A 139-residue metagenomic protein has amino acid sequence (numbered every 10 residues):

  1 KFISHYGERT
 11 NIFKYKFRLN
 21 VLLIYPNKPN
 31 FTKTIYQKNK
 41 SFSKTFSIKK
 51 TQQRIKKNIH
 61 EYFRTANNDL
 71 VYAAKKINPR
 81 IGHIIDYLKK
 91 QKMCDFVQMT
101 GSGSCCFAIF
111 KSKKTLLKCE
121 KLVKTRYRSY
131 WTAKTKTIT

Functional and structural regions predicted by a protein language model:
F2-F96, K111-S129, A133-T139: Conserved, helical-rich catalytic subdomain that frames metal- and/or nucleotide-binding sites in enzyme alpha/beta
S104-C106: Conserved glycine-rich beta-strand-loop-beta hairpin in the small C-terminal domain of fold type I
